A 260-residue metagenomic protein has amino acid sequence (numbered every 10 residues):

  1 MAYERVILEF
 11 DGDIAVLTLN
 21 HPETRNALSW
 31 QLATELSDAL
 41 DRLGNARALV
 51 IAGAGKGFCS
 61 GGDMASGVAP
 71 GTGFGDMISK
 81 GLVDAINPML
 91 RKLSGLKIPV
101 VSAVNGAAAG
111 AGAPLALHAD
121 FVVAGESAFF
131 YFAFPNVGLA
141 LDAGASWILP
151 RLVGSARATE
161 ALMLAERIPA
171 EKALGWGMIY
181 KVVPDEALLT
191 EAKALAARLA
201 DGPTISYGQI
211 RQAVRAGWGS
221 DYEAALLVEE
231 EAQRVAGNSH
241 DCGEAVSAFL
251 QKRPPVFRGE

Functional and structural regions predicted by a protein language model:
M1-A54, R91: Conserved CoA-thioester-binding segment of acyl-CoA-metabolizing enzymes
L17, H21, E35-L36, I51 (+6 more regions): Terminal peptide-recognition signature
L32-E35, L82-A85, L115, L188 (+1 more regions): Hydrophobic alpha-helical membrane-association signature
N45, G53-K92, A108, G138 (+1 more regions): Glycine- (often His-adjacent) and acidic-residue-rich active-site loop that binds/positions the CoA thioester
R91-Y207, E230, R234-S247, Q251-R253 (+1 more regions): Crotonase-fold acyl-CoA enzyme core
R211-S220: Short, charged, surface-exposed hinge/linker loops at domain edges that act as mobile lids or interdomain connectors
